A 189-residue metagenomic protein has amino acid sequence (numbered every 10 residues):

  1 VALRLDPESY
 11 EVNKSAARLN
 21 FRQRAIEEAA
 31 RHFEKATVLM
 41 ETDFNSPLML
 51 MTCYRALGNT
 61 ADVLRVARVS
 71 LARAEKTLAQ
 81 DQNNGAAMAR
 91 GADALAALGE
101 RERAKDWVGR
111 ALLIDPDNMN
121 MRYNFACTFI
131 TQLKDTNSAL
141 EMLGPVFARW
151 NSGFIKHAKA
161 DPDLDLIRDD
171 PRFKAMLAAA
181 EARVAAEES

Functional and structural regions predicted by a protein language model:
V1-S189: Alpha-helical protein-protein interaction modules
